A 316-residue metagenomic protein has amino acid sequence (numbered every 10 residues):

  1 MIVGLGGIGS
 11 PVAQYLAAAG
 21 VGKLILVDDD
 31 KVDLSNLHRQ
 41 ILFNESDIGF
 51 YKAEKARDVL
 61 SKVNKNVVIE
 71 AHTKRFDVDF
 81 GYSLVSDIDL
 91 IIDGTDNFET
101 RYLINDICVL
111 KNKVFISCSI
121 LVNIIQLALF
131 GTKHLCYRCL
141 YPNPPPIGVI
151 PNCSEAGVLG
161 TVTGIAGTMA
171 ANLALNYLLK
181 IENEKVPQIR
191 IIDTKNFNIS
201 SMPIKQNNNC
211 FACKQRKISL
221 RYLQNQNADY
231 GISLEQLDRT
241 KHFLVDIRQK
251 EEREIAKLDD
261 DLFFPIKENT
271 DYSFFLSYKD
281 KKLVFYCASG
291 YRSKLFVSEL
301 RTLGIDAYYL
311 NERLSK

Functional and structural regions predicted by a protein language model:
M1-Y230, T240-F243, I247-K282, Y286-T302 (+2 more regions): Adenine nucleotide-associated cytosolic modules
